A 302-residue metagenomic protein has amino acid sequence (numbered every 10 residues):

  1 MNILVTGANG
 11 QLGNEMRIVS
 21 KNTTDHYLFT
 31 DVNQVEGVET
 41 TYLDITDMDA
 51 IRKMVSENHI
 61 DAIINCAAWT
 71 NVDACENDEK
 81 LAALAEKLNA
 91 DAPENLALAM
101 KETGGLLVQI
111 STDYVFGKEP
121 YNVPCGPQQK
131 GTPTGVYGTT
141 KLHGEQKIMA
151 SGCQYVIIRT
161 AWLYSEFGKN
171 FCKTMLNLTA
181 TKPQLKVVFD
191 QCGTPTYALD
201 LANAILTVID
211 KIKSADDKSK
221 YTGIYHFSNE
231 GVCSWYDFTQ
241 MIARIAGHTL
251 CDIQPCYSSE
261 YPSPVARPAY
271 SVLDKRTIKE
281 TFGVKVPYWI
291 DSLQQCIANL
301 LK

Functional and structural regions predicted by a protein language model:
I3-N22: N-terminal Rossmann NAD(P)H-binding glycine-rich loop of SDR-like oxidoreductase domains
T6, T30, I63-A67, L107-D113 (+1 more regions): SDR active-site strand-loop-helix element
N33-D47: Rossmann-fold cofactor-recognition segment
I45-L88: NAD(P)H-binding glycine-rich loop region in Rossmannoid oxidoreductase-like domains and their noncatalytic homologs
K80-N95, V115-I158, W162-L163: Catalytic helix-loop patch of NAD(P)-dependent Rossmann-fold dehydrogenases
Q146-G193, A198-T207: NAD(P)-dependent short-chain dehydrogenase/reductase
A204, K211-S263: Mid/C-terminal beta-alpha module of Rossmann-like enzyme folds, strongest in SDR-family dehydrogenases/epimerases
W289-K302: Amphipathic terminal alpha-helices
